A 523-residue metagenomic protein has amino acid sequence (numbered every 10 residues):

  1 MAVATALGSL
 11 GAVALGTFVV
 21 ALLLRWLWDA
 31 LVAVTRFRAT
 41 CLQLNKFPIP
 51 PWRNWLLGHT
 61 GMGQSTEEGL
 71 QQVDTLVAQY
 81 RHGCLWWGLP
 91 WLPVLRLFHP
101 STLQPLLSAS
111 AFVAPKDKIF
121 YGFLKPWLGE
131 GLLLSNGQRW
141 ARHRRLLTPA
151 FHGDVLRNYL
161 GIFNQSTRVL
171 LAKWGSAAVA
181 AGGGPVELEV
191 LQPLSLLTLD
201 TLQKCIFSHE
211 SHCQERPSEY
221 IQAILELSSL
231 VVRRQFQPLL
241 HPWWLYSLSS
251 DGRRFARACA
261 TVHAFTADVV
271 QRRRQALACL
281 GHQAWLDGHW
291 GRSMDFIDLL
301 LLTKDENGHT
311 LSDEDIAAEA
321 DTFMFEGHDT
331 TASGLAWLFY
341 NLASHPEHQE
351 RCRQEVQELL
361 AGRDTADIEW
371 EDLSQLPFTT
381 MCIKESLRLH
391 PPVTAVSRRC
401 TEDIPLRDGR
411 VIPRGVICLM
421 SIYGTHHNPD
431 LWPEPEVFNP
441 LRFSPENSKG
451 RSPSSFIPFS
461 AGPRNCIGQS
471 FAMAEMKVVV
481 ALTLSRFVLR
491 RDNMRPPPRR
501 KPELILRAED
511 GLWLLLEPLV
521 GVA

Functional and structural regions predicted by a protein language model:
A2-L22, W87-L95, D154-Q165, S176-K204 (+7 more regions): Cytochrome P450
A2-R142, R157, G161-A172, H212 (+3 more regions): N-terminal membrane-proximal hinge/A-helix region immediately C-terminal to the signal-anchor transmembrane segment
A2-T5, V488, R507-A523: C-terminal helix/juxtamembrane-tail motif
G61, E68, H152, S229-L230 (+7 more regions): Conserved cytochrome P450 catalytic core segment spanning the I/J/K helices
P149, D321, E326, P445-M476 (+1 more regions): Cytochrome P450 heme-thiolate "Cys pocket" and heme-binding signature region
T198, L202, A258, V262-T266 (+6 more regions): Central I-helix of cytochrome P450 enzymes
H212, P346-Q349, Q469-R507, G511: Cytochrome P450 heme-binding "Cys pocket" and the immediately downstream C-terminal segment
H390, M420-N447: Conserved cytochrome P450 K-helix/beta-meander segment immediately N-terminal to the heme-binding cysteine loop
